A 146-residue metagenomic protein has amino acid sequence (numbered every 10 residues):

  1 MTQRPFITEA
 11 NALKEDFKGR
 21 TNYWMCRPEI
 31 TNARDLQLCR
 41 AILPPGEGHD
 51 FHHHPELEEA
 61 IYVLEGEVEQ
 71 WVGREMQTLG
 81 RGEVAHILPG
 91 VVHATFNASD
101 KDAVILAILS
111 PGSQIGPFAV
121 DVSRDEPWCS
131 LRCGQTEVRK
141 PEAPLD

Functional and structural regions predicted by a protein language model:
M1-L36, D50, P117-D146: A short, N-terminal "cap"/entry segment at the start of jelly-roll beta-barrel domains of the cupin/DSBH fold
I30-T31, E56, D100-K101: Short strand-connecting beta-turns/loops that link adjacent beta-strands
L38-A41, H86, K101-P117: A short hydrophobic beta-strand segment most commonly corresponding to one strand of the jelly-roll/cupin
A41-P44, H53-Q70, I108-P111: Short, conserved beta-strand element in jelly-roll/cupin
D50-H52, Q70-W71, I87, H93-S99: Short beta-strand His + acidic residue motifs that chelate non-heme Fe in jelly-roll/DSBH and cupin folds
R74-P89: Short acidic-glycine-tyrosine-enriched beta hairpin
